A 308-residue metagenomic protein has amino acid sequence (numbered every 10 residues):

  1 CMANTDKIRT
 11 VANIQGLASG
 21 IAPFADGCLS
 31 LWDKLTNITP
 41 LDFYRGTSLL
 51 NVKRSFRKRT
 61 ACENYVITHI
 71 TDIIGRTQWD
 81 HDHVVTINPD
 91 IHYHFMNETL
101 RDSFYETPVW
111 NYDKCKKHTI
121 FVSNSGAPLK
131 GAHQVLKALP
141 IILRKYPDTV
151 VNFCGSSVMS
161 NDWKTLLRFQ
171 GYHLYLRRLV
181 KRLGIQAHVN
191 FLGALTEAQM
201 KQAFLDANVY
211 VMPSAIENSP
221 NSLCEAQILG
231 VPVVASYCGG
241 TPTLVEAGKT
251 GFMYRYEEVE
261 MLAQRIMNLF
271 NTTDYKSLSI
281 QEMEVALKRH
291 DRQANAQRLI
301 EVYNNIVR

Functional and structural regions predicted by a protein language model:
A18, K34-D72, D82, T86-I87: Membrane-proximal helix-turn-helix segments that form the acceptor-binding/catalytic region of lipid-linked
H94, T165-A194, A198: Nucleotide-activated donor-binding/catalytic signature segment of Leloir-type glycosyltransferases, i.e., the conserved
N111-K130, L136-L139, L143, V151-C154: Conserved donor-binding/catalytic core segment of Leloir-type glycosyltransferases
A194, Q202-A207: Short alpha-helical donor nucleotide-sugar binding micro-motif in glycosyltransferases
A215: Aromatic "clamp/platform" in nucleotide-sugar-dependent glycosyltransferases that forms part of the donor/acceptor
P232-A235: Short hydrophobic beta-strand element within catalytic cores of glycosyltransferases and related nucleotide-activated
A247-G248, F252-V259, N268-T273: Conserved acidic donor-binding segment of nucleotide-sugar-dependent glycosyltransferases
M261, D274-R289, R298-E301, N305: A short, well-ordered alpha-helix in the C-terminal region of glycosyltransferases
